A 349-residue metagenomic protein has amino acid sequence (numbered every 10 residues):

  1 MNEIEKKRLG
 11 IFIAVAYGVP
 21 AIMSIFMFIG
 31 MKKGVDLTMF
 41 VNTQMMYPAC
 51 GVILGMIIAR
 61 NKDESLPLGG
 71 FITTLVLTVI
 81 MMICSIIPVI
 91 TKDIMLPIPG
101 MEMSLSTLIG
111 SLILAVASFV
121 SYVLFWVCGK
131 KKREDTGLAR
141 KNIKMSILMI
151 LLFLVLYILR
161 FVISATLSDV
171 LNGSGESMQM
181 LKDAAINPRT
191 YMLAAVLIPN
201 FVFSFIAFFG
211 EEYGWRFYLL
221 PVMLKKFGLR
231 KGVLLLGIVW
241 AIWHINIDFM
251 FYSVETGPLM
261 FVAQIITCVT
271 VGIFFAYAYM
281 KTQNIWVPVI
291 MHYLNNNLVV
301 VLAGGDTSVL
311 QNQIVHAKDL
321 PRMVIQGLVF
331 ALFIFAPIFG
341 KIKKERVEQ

Functional and structural regions predicted by a protein language model:
R8-M23, Y47-P48, I72-C84, S118 (+1 more regions): Alpha-helical transmembrane segments
M23-K33, S85-P99, N246-S253, G305-Q311: Juxtamembrane "helix-exit" motif on the non-cytosolic side of transmembrane helices
I25-M39, I58-S65: Short, hydrophobic transmembrane alpha-helix segments
G34-G51: Loop-to-helix transition at the N-terminal end of transmembrane alpha-helices
V35, I86-V116, V120-Y213, L220-P221 (+2 more regions): Juxtamembrane helix-loop-helix connectors linking adjacent transmembrane helices in multi-pass membrane enzymes
I57-E64, W126-R133, A336-Q349: Membrane-interface capping segments at transmembrane-helix boundaries
F209-G237, M280-N284: Membrane-interface helix/loop boundary segments of multi-pass membrane proteins
S253-F261, M291-Q349: C-terminal membrane module of polytopic membrane proteins
